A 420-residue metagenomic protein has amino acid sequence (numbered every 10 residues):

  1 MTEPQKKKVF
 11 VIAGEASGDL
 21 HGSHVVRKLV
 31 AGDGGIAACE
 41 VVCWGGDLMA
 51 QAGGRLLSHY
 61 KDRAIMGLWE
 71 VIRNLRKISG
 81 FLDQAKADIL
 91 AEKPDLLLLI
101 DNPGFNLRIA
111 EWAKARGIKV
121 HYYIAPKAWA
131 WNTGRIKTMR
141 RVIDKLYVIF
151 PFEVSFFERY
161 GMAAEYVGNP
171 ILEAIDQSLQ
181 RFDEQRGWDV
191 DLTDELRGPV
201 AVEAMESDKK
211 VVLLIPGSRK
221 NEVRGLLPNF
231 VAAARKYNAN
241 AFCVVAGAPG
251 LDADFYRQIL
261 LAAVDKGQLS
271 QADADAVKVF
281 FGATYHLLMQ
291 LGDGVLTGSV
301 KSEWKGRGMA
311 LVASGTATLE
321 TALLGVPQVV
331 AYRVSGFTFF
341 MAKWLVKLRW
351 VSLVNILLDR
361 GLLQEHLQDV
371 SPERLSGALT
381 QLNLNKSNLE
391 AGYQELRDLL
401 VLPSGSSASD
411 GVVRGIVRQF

Functional and structural regions predicted by a protein language model:
M1-F420: Nucleotide-activated sugar donor-binding and catalytic core shared by glycosyltransferases and related lipid-linked
